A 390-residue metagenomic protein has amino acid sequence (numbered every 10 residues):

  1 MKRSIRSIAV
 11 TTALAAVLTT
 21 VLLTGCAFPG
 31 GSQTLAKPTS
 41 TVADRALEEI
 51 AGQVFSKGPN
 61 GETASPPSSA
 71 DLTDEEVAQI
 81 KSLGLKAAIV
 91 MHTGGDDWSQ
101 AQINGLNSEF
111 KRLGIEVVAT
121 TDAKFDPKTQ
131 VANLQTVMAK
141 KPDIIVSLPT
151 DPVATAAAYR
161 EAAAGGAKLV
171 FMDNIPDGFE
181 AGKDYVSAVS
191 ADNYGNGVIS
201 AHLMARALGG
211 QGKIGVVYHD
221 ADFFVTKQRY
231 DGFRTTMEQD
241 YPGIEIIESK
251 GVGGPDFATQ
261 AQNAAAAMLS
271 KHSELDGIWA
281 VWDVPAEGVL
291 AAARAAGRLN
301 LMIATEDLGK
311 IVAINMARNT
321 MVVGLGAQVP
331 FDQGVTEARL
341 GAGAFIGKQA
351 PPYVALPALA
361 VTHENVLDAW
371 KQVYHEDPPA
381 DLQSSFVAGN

Functional and structural regions predicted by a protein language model:
M1-P29: Secretory targeting and sorting signals
K2-S4, G25-N390: A residue-level marker of the well-folded mature domains of exported/periplasmic proteins
